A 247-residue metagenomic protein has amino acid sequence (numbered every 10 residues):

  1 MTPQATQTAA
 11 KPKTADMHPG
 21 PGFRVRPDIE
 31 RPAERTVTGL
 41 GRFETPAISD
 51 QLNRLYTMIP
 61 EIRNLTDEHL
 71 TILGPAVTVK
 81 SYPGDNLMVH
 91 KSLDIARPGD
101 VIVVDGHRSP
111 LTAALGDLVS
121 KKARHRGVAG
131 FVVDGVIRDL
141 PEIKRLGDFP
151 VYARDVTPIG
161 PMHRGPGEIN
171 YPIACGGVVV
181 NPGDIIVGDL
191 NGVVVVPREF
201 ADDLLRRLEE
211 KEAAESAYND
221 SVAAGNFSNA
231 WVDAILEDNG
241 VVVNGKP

Functional and structural regions predicted by a protein language model:
T2-P182, V196-P247: Feature captures the catalytic cores and cofactor-binding loops of soluble hydro-lyases/lyases that act on carboxylate
I186: C-terminal binding/interaction regions
